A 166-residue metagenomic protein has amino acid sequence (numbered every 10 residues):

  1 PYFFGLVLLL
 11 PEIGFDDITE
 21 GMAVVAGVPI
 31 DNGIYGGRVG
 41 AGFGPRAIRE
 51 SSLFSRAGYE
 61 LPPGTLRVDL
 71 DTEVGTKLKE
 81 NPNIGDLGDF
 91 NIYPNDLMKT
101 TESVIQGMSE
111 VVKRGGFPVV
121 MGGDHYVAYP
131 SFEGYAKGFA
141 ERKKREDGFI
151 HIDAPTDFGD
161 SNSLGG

Functional and structural regions predicted by a protein language model:
P1-G166: Conserved alpha-helical scaffold segments that buttress catalytic/binding sites
